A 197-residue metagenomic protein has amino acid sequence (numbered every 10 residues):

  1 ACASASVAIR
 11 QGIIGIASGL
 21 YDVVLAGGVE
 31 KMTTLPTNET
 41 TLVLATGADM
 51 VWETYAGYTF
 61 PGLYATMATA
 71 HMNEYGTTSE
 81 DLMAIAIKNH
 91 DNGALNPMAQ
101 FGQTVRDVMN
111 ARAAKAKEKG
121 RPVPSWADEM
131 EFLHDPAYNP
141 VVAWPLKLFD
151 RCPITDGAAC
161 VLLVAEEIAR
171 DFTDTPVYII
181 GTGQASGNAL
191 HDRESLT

Functional and structural regions predicted by a protein language model:
A1-E30, G62-G102, V161-I168: Active-site-proximal alpha-helical scaffold in enzymes
A1-V24, K31-L63, R106, R121-R151 (+1 more regions): Conserved catalytic cysteine-centered active-site region of acyl-thioester-dependent Claisen-condensing enzymes
E30, E39, E53, E74 (+5 more regions): Glutamate identity and glutamate-enriched acidic tracts
L35-T40, A94-M98, L190-D192: Short acidic, glycine/serine/threonine-rich loops at helix termini
M50, T54, N73-E74, M83-I87 (+1 more regions): Condensing-enzyme catalytic core mediating Claisen C-C bond formation in acyl metabolism
A84-I87, N92-V164: Polyampholytic, low-complexity intrinsically disordered segments
